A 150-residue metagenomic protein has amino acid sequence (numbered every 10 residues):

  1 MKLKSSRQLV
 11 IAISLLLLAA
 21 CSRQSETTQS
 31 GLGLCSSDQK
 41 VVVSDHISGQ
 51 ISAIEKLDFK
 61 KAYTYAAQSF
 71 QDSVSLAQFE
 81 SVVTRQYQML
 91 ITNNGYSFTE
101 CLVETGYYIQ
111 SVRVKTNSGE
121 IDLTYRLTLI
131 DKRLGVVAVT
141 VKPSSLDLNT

Functional and structural regions predicted by a protein language model:
K2-V10: Bacterial N-terminal signal peptides that target proteins for export
V10-A19: Bacterial N-terminal signal peptides
C21-K56: Short, low-complexity N-terminal intrinsically disordered segments enriched in polar/charged residues
T27-S30, V137-T150: Low-complexity, intrinsically disordered terminal/linker segments enriched in charged and Gly/Pro repeats
I54-S69: Short, well-ordered alpha-helical segments enriched in acidic and aromatic residues
S69-Q71, P143-S144: Solvent-exposed loop/turn segments at secondary-structure junctions within structured extracellular/periplasmic domains
V74-R85: Short, charge-rich amphipathic alpha-helical segments embedded in non-transmembrane helical bundles/solenoids
V83-L129, A138-T140: Surface-exposed, charged secondary-structure patches
